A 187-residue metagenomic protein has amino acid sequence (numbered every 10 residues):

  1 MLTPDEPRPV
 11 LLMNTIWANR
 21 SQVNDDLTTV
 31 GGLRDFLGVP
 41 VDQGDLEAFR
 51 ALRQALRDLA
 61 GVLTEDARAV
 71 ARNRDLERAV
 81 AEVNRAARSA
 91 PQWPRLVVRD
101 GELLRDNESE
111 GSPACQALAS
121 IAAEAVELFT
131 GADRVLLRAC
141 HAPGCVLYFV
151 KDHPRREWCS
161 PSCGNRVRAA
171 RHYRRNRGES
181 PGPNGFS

Functional and structural regions predicted by a protein language model:
M1-A139, P143-Y148, E179-S187: Short helix-coil boundary/hinge micro-motifs
C145-V150, G164, R168: Short functional micro-motifs and their immediate structural scaffolds
Y148-F149, W158, H172-Y173: Aromatic side chains
P154-G164: Cysteine-rich micro-motifs
V167-R177: Short metal-binding segments enriched for Cys and/or His
